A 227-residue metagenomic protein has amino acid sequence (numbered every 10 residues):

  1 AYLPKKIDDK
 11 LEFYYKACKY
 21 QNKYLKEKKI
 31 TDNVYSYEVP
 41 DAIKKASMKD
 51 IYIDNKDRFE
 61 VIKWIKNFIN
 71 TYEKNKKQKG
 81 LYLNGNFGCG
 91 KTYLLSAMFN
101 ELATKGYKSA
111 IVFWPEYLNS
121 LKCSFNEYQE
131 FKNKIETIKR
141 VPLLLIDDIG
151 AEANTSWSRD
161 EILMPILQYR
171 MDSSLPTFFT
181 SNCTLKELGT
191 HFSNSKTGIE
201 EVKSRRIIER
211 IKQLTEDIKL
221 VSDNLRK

Functional and structural regions predicted by a protein language model:
A1-E60, I218-K219, K227: A short, basic N-terminal segment
D50-L81: Pre-Walker A (pre-P-loop) alpha-helix and adjacent loop at the N terminus of AAA/AAA+ ATPase modules, a conserved
F59-I65, Q78, F99-R140, A153 (+1 more regions): Short glycine-rich substrate-engagement loop in P-loop NTPases that contacts/grips substrate
N75-L95: Walker A/P-loop nucleotide-binding motif
G88, G150-A151: Catalytic acidic motif of RecA-like/P-loop NTPases
Y107-K108, R140-L143, S173-F179: Loop/turn-to-beta-strand initiation segments
N119-L121, A151-K227: Replace "adjacent to P-loop NTPase cores in ATP/GTP-dependent enzymes" with "adjacent to NTP-binding cores
